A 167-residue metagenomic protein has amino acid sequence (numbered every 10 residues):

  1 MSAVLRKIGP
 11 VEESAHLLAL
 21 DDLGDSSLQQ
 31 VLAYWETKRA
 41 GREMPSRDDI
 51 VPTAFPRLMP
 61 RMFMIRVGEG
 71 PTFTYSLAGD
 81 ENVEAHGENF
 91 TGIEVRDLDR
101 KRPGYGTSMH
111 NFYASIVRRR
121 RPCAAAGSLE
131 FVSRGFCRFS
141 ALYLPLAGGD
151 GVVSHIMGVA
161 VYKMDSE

Functional and structural regions predicted by a protein language model:
M1-D99, T107-E167: Intrinsically disordered, low-complexity terminal regulatory regions
